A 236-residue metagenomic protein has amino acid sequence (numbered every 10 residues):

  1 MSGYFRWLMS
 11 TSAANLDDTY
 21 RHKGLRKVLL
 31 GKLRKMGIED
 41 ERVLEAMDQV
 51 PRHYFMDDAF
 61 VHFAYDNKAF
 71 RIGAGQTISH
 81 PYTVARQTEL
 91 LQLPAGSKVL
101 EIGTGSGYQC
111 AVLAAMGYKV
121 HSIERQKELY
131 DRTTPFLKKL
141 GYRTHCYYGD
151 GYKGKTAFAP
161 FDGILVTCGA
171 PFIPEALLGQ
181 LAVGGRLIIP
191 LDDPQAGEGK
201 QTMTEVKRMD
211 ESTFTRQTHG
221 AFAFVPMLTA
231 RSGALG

Functional and structural regions predicted by a protein language model:
S2-L100, Y108-V112, M116, L129-K138 (+2 more regions): Class I SAM-dependent transferase core
S10, Q92-F214: Conserved nucleotide-cofactor-binding alpha/beta core module
D162, G233-G236: Short, surface-exposed amphipathic charged segments that create phosphate/polyanion-binding patches used for binding
